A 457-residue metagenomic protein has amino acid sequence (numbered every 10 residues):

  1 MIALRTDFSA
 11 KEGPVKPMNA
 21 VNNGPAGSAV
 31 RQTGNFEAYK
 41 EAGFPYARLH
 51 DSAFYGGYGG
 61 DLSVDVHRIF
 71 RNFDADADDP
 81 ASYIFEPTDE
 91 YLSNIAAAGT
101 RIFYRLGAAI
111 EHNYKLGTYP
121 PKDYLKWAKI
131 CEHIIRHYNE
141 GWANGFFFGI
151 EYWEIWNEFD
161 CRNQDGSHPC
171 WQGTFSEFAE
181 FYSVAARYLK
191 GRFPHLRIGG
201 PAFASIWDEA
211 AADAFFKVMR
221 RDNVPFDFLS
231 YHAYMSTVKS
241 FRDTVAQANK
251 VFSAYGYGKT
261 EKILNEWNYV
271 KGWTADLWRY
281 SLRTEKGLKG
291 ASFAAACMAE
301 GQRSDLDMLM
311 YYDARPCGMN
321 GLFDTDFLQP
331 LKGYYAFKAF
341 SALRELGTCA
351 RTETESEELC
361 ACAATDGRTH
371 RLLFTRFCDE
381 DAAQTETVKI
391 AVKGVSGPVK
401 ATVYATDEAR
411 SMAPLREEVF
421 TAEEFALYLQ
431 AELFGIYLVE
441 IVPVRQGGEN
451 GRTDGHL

Functional and structural regions predicted by a protein language model:
M1-A38, A42, Q446-L457: Mature N-terminal, pre-catalytic/accessory segment of carbohydrate-active enzymes
V21, I95, I134, W153 (+7 more regions): Conserved, mostly hydrophobic/aromatic
G27-Y39, E209-M219, A291-M298: Short, acidic/polar
A42-S236: Substrate-binding cleft and catalytic face of glycoside hydrolase catalytic domains, especially the flexible beta-alpha
S230-W278: Glycoside hydrolase catalytic-domain groove-lining segments
N268-C360: Aromatic/acidic polysaccharide-binding cleft in carbohydrate-active enzymes
E355-G397, L433-E440, G447-G448: Carbohydrate-binding surface patches
F420-L457: C-terminal beta-strand-rich structural cap/linker in extracellular carbohydrate-active enzymes
